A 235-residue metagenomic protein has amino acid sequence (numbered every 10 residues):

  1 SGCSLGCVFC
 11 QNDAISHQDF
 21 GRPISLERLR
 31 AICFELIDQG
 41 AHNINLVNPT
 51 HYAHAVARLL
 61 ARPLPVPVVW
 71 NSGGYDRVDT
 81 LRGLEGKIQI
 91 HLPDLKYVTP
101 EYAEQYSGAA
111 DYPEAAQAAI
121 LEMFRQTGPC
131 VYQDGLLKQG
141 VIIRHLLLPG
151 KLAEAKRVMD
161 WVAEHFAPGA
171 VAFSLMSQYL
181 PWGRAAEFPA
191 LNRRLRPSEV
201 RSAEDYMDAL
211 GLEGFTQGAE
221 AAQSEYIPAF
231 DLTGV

Functional and structural regions predicted by a protein language model:
S1-H91, T99-E101: Conserved Radical SAM active-site core
S16, A53, Y75-R77, L95-P113 (+3 more regions): Conserved radical SAM core fold
L29, V56, L81, A116 (+4 more regions): Aromatic/hydrophobic pocket-lining residues that form the small-molecule binding cavity in soluble enzyme cores
I37-R62, Q105, D111-Y112, A118-L121 (+1 more regions): Conserved glycine-rich "GG(E/T)P / GGGxP" loop and the immediately following alpha-helix in the radical SAM core
N45-P49, V69-G73, D94, I142-L146 (+2 more regions): A cross-family glycoside hydrolase active-site/sugar-binding cleft signature
L59-V69, A118-Q126, P197-D205: Alpha-helix-loop-beta-strand connector modules within alpha/beta enzyme cores
V78-D134: Aromatic-anchored, glycine/proline-accented short structural segments that stabilize local strand-turns or short
P129-V235: Auxiliary Fe-S-binding modules of radical SAM enzymes
